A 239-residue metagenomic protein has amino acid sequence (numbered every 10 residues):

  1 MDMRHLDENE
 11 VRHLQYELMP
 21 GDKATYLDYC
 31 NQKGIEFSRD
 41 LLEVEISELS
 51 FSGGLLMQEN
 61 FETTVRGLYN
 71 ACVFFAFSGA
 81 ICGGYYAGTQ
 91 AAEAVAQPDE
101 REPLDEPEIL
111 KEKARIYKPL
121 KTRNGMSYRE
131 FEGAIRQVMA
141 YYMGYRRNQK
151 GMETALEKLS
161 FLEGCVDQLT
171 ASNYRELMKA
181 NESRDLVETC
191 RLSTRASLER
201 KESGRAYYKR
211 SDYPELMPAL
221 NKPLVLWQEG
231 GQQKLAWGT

Functional and structural regions predicted by a protein language model:
M1-L42, I46, A76-I81, Q90-Q97: An anion/pyrophosphate-binding glycine-rich loop and adjacent beta-alpha core in soluble alpha-beta enzymes
D2, E8-L14, K33, S38-D40 (+4 more regions): Generic structural motif recognizing short loop/turn segments at the entrances and edges of beta-strands
S50, L56-T239: Glycine- and aromatic-enriched mobile tails/lids
